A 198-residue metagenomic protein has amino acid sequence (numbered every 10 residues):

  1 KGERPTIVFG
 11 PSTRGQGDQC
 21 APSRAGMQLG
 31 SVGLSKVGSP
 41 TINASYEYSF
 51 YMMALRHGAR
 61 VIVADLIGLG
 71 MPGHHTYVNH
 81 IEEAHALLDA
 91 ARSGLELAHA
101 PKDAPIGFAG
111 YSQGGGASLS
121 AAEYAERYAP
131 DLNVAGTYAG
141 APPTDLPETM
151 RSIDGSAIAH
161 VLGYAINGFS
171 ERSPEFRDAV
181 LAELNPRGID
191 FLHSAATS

Functional and structural regions predicted by a protein language model:
G2-R56: Short, surface-exposed "cap/lid" segments of acyl-processing enzymes
E3, P40-E47, T76-A84, Y111 (+1 more regions): Solvent-exposed, acidic/flexible segments
T13, D65-L69: Short beta-to-alpha linker loops that shape the active-site pocket of alpha/beta-hydrolase fold enzymes
R56, Y77-A98: Alpha/beta-hydrolase active-site loop
G68-T76: Glycine-rich "HGGG/HGxG" loop immediately N-terminal to the catalytic nucleophile of the alpha/beta-hydrolase
R92-H160: Primarily recognizes the serine-hydrolase "nucleophile elbow" in alpha/beta-hydrolase and SGNH/GDSL folds
P143-S198: Accessory cap/linker subdomain of secreted extracellular hydrolases
